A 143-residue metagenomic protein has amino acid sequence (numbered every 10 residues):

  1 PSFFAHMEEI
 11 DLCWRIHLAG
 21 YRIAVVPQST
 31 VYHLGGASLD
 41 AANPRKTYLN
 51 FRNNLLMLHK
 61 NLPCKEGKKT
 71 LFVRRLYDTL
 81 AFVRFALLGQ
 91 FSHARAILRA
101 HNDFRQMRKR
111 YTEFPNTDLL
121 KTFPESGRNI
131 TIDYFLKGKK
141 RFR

Functional and structural regions predicted by a protein language model:
P1: Conserved nucleotide-sugar donor-binding catalytic segment
A5-L12, K46: Acidic donor-binding loop at a coil-to-helix junction in glycosyltransferase catalytic cores that engages
E8-I10, Y77, N102, I132: Intrinsic disorder/low-complexity signal
C13-H17: Short, hydrophobic alpha-helix immediately C-terminal to the catalytic nucleophile
L18, R22-R110, T122-F123: Active-site-adjacent helix/loop segment of glycosyltransferases that harbors family-specific signature motifs
L98-R143: Membrane-interface aromatic/basic loop that binds lipid-linked glycans or pyrophosphate carriers, typified by
